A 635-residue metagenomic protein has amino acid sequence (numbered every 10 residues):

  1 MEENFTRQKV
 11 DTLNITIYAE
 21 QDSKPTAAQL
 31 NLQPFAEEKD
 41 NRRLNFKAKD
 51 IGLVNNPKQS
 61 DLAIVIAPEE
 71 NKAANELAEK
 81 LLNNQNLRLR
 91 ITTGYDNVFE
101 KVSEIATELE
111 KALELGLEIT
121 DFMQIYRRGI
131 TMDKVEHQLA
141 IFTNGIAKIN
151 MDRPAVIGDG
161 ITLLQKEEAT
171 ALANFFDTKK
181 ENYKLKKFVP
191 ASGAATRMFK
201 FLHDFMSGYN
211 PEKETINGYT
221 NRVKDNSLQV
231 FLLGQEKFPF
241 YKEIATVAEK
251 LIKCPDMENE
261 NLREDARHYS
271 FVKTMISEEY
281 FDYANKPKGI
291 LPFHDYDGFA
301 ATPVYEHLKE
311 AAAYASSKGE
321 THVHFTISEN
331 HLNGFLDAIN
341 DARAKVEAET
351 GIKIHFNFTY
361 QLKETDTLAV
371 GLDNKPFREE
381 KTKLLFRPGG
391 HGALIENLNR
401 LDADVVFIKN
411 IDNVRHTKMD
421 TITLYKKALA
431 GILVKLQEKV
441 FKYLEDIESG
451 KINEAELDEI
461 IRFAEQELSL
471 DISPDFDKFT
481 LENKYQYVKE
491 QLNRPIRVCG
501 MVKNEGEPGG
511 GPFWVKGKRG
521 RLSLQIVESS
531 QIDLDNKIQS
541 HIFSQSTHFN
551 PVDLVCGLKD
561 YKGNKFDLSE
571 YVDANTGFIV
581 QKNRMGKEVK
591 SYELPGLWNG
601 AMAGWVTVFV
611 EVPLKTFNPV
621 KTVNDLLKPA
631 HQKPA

Functional and structural regions predicted by a protein language model:
M1-E3: Non-Sec secretion/translocation targeting segments of pathogen effectors
Y18-S23, V65-E70, T93-Y95, I327-N330: Structural motif
Q33-K58: A short, well-structured beta->alpha microelement
I51-K72: Short, well-ordered secondary-structure micro-motifs within conserved domains or adaptor modules
A78-L113: Ser/Thr/Gly-rich flexible loops in soluble cytosolic domains mediating phosphotransfer, phosphorylation
K111-I161, L291-D295, K318-I327: Low-complexity, highly charged intrinsically disordered N-terminal segments that act as targeting/localization
P154-F199, H203-E505, G509-I526, S530-D535 (+2 more regions): Domain-scale recognition of functional cores that engage charged ligands
D412, K427-Q466, F543-A635: Conserved catalytic alpha/beta cores of large enzymes that bind or transform nucleotide phosphates and polynucleotides
